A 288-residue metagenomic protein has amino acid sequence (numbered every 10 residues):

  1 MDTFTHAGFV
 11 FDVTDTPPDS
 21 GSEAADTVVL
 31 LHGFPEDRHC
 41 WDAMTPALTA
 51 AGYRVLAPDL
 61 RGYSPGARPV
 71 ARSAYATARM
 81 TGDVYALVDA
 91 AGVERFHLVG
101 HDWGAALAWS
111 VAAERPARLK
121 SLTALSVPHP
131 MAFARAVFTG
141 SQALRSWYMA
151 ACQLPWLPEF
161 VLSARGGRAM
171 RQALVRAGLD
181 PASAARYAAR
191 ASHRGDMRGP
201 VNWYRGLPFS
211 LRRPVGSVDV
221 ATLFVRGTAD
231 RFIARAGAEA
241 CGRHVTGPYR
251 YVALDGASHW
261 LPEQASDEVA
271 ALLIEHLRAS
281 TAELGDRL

Functional and structural regions predicted by a protein language model:
M1-V10: N-terminal cap/lid segment of alpha/beta-hydrolase-fold proteins
F9-V13, D19-G21, T27, C40 (+6 more regions): Flexible "cap/lid" subdomain of the alpha/beta-hydrolase fold that forms the substrate-access gate
L30-G33, A57: Structural cue for short, hydrophobic secondary-structure segments
G33-E36, D102: Active-site glycine-rich loops that stabilize anionic/oxyanionic intermediates across multiple enzyme folds
H39-V55: Short amphipathic alpha-helix adjacent to the substrate-entry channel of hydrolases
A257-A270: Catalytic histidine-centered segment of alpha/beta-hydrolase-like enzymes
G285-L288: Actinobacteria-biased recognition of intrinsically disordered, low-complexity terminal regions
